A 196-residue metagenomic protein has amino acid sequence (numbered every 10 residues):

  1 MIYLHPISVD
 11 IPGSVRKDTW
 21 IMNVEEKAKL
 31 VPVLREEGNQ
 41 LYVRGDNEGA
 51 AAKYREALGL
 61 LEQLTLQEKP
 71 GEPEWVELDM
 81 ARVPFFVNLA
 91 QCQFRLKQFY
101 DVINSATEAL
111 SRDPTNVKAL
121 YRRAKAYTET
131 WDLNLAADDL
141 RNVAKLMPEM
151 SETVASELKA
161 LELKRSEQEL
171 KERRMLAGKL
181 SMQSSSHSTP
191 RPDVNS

Functional and structural regions predicted by a protein language model:
M1-P12, R123: FKBP-type peptidyl-prolyl cis-trans isomerase
L30, L64, N116, M150-S151: Residue-level recognition of tetratricopeptide repeat
E48, R55-T115: Alpha-helical adaptor scaffolds
Y54, L58, W131-M150, K159 (+1 more regions): TPR/TPR-like (Sel1-like) alpha-helical repeat modules
D79, V83-C92, L133-D138, A160-H187: Alpha-helical linker/edge segments of TPR/alpha-solenoid repeat scaffolds and analogous pre-/post-domain helices
